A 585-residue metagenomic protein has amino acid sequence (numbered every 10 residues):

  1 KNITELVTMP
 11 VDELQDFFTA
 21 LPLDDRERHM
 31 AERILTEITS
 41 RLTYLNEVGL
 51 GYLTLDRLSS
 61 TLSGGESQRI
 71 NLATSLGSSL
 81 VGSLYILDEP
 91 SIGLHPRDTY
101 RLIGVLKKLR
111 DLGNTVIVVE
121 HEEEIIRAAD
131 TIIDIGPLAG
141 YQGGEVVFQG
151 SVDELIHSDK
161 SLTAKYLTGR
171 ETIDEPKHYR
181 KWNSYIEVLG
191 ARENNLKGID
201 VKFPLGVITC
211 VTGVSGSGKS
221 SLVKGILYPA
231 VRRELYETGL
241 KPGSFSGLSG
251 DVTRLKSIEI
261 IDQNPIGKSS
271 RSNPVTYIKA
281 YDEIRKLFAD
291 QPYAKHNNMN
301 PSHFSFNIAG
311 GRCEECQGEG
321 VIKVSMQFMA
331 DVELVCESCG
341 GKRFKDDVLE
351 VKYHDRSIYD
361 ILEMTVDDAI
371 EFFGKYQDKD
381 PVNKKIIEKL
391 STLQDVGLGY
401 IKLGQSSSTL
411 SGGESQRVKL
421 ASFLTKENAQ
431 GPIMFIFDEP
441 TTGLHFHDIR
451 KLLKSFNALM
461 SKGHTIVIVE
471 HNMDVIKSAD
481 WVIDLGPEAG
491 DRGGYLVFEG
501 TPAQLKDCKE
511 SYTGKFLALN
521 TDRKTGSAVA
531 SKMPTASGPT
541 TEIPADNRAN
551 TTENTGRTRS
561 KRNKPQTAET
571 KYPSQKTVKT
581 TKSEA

Functional and structural regions predicted by a protein language model:
K1-A585: Conserved phosphate-binding elements of NTP-dependent enzyme cores
